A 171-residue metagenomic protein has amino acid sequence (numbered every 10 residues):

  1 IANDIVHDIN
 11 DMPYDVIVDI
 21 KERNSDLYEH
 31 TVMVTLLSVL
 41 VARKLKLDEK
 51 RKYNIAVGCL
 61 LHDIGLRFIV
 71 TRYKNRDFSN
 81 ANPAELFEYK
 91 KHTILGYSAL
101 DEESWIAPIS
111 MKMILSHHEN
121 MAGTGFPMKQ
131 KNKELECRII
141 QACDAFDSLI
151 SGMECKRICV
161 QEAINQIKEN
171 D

Functional and structural regions predicted by a protein language model:
I1-K90, D101-E102: Acidic/His-rich, divalent-metal-binding segments that scaffold phosphate/diphosphate chemistry
C59, F87, L100-Q141, C155-C159 (+1 more regions): Histidine/acidic-rich helix-loop-helix segments that form or flank divalent-metal centers in metalloenzyme catalytic
